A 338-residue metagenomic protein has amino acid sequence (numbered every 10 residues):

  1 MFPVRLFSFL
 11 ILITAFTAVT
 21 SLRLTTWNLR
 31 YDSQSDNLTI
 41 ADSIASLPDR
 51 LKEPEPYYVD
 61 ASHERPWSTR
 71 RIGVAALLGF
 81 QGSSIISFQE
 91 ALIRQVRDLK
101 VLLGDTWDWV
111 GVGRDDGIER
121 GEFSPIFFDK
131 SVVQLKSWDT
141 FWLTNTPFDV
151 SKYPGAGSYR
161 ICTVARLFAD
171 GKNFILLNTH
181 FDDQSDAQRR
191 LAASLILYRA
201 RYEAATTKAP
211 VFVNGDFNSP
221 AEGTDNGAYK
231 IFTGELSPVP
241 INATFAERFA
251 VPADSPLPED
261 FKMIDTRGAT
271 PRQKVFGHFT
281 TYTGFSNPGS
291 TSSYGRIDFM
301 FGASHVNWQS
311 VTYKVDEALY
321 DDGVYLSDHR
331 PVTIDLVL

Functional and structural regions predicted by a protein language model:
F2-R5, I13-L102, D116-E122, L338: N-terminal, active-site-proximal structural segment of metallo-dependent hydrolase catalytic domains
T20-T25, D105, R120-F123, S158-T163 (+6 more regions): Residues that flank catalytic or metal-binding motifs in active/ligand-binding sites
L24-L29, V74-L99, F127, A165 (+5 more regions): Active-site beta-strand/loop signature of hydrolases that rely on acidic residues for catalysis
L29, I85-F181: Structured beta-strand-rich core segments of catalytic domains in phosphoester-bond hydrolases
D32-D36, R94-D98, G117-P125, K136 (+4 more regions): Short catalytic/ligand-binding loop motif for oxyanion handling, primarily in non-cytosolic enzymes, centered on
T69, G73-A76, R94, D98 (+7 more regions): Extracytoplasmic/secreted proteins, especially bacterial periplasmic and envelope-associated proteins
D183-R201: Active-site beta-loop-alpha substructure in enzyme catalytic cores, prototypically the cysteine-centered nucleophile
A187, R201-F212, P220-L338: Metal-dependent phosphoester-hydrolase catalytic domains
